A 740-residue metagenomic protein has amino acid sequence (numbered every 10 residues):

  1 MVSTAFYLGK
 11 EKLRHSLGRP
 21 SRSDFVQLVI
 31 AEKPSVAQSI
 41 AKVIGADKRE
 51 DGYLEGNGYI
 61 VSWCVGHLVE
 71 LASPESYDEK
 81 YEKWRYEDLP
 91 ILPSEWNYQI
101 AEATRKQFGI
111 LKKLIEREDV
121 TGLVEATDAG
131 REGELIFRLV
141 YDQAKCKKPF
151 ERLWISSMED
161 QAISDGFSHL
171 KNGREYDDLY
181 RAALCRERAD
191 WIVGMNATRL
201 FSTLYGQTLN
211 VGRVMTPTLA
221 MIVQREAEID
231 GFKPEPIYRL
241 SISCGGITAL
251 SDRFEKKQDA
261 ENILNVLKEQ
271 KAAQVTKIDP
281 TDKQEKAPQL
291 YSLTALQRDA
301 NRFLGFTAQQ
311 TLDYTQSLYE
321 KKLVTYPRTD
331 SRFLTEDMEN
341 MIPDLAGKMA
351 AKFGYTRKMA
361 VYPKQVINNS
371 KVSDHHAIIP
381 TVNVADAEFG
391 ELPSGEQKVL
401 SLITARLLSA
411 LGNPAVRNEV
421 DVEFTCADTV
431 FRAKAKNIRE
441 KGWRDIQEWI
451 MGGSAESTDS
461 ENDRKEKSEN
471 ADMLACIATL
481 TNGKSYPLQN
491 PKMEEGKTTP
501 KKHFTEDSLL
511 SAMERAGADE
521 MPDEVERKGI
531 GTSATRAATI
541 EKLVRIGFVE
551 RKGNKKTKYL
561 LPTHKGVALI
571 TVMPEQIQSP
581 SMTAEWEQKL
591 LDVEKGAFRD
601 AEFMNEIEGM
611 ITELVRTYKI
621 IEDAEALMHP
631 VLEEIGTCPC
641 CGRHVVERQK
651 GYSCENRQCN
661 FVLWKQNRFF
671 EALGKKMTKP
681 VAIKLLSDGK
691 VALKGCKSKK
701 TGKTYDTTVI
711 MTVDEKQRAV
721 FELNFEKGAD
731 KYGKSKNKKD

Functional and structural regions predicted by a protein language model:
L17, S21-E187, W191, P500: Intrinsically disordered, low-complexity regulatory segments
D24-L28, E50, T104, I115 (+6 more regions): Basic, low-complexity terminal or inter-domain segments flanking catalytic cores
F25-V26, A126-A129, G206-T208, P280-Q289 (+3 more regions): Conserved short loop/turn motifs at secondary-structure junctions
P34-A41, G58-V65, A101-K112, R117 (+17 more regions): Amphipathic alpha-helical transducer elements in NTP-driven molecular machines
E118, D160-C244, P280-T281: C-terminal or mid-to-C-terminal helical accessory/interaction module adjacent to the motor/catalytic core
K257-Y291, Q297: Metal- or metallocofactor-binding catalytic centers and their adjacent structured scaffolds across diverse enzyme
